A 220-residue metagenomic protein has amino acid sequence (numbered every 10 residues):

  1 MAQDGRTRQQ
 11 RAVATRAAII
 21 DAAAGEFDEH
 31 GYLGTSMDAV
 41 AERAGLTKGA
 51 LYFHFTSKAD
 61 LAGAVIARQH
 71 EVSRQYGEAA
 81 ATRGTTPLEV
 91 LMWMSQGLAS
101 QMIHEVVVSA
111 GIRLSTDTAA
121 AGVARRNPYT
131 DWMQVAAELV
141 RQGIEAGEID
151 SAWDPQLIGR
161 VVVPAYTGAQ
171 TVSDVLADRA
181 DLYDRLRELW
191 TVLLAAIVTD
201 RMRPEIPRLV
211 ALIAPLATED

Functional and structural regions predicted by a protein language model:
M1-H30, G34-L46, A59-G63, V72: Basic, helix-initiating cap at the start of DNA-binding domains
A2-Q3, T130-Q134, E138-A146, L176-D220: C-terminal peripheral helix-coil segments that are non-catalytic and often amphipathic
A18, E89-G97, L157-P164, D184 (+1 more regions): Amphipathic alpha-helical interaction segments
G49: Key DNA-contact positions within bacterial/archaeal DNA-binding proteins
Y52-F55, A59: A short His-aromatic
A64, Q75-V108, P155, G159: Hydrophobic alpha-helical connector segments
V72, G97-Q101, E105, A165-V172 (+1 more regions): Phosphate/oxyanion-binding loops and surfaces in catalytic or ligand/nucleic-acid-binding neighborhoods
Q96-W153, L157: Short secondary-structure transition hinges
